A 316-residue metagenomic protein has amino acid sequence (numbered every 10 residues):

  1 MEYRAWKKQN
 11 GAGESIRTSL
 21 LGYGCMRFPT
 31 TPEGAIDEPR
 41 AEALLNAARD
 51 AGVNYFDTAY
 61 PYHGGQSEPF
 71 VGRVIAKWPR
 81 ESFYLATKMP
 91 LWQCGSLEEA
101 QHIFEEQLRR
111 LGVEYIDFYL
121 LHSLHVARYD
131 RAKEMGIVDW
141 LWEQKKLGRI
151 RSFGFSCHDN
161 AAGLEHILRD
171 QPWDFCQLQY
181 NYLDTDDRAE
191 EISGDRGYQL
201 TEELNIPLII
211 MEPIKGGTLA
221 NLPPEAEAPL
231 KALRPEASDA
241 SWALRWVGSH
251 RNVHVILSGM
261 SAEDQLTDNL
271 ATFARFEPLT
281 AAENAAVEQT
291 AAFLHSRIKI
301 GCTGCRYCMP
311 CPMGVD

Functional and structural regions predicted by a protein language model:
M1-F83, W140, K146: N-terminal binding-site loop/beta-alpha segment at the start of enzyme catalytic domains that lines or forms
S15, N46, A100-L120, W142-L147: CE4/NodB-like, metal-dependent polysaccharide N-deacetylase domain that modifies extracellular/periplasmic N-acetylated
I16-L21, G52-Y55, P79-F83, G112-D117 (+4 more regions): Short, well-ordered coil/turn segments that N-cap beta-strands
Y23, A48, F56, V71 (+9 more regions): Conserved, mostly hydrophobic/aromatic
M26-P39, K88-E99, A127-D130, E227-A237: Active-site mouth loops of central-metabolism enzymes
P32-A35, A59-E68, W92-E98, A127-D130 (+2 more regions): Acidic-and-aromatic substrate-binding clefts and catalytic sites of carbohydrate-active enzymes
Q66-A76, L97-L108, G112, R128-V138 (+1 more regions): Distinct, well-ordered alpha-helical segments
L124-P310, G314-D316: Beta/alpha (TIM)-barrel catalytic core signal, keyed to glycine-rich beta->alpha loops juxtaposed to Asp/Glu that bind
